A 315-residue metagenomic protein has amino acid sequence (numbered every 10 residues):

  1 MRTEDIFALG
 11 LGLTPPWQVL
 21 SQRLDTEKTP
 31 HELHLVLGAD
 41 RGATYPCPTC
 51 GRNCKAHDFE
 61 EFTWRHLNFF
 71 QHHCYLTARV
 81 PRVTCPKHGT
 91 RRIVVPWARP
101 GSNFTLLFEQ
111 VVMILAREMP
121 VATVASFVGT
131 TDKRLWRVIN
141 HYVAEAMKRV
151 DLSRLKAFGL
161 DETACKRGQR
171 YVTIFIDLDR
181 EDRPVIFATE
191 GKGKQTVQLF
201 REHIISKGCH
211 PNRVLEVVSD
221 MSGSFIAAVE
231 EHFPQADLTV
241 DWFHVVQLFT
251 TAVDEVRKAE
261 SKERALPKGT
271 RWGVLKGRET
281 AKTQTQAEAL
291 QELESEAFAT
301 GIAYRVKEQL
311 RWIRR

Functional and structural regions predicted by a protein language model:
M1, R23-E27, T90-R92, P100-R315: Catalytic center-proximal scaffold of phosphoryl-transfer enzymes
M1-T90: Short, conserved DNA-binding cores of transcription-related domains
H57-R65, V95-N103, H244: Short cysteine/histidine-rich zinc-coordinating motifs and their immediately flanking basic loops
